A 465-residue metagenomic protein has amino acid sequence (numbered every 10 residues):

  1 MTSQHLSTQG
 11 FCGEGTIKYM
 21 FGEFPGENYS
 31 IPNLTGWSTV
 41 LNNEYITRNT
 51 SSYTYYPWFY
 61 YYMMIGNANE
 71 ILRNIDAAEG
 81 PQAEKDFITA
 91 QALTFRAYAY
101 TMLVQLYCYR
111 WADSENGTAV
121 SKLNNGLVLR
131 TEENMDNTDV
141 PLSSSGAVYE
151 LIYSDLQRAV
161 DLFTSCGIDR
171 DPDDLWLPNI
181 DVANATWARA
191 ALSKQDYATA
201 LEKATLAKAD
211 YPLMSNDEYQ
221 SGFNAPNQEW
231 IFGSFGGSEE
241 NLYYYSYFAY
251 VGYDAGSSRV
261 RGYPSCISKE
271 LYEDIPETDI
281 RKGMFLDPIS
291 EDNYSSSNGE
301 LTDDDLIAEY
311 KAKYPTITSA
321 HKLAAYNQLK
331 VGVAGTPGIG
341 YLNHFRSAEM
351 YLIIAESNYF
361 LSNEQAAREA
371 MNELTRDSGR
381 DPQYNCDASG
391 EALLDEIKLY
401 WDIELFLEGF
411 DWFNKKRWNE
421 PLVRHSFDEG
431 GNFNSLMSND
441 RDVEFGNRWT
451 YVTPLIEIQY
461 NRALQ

Functional and structural regions predicted by a protein language model:
M1-F24: Extreme N-terminal leader/anchor segments
F11-E14, L177, L201-N343, S347 (+5 more regions): Hydrophobic-face positions in mid-chain alpha helices that act as interaction patches
K18-F21, C108-L123, S165-Y247, C386-A388: Short, surface-exposed recognition loops and adjoining beta-strand edges that mediate ligand/DNA contacts, enriched
N33-C108, S143-G146, D161-F163, G335-L342 (+1 more regions): Conserved, well-structured interaction surfaces
I65-A68, Y149, L156, A204 (+1 more regions): Inward-facing hydrophobic residues that define packing positions of alpha-helical scaffold repeats
L106-S154: Short coil/linker segments at helix-helix boundaries
